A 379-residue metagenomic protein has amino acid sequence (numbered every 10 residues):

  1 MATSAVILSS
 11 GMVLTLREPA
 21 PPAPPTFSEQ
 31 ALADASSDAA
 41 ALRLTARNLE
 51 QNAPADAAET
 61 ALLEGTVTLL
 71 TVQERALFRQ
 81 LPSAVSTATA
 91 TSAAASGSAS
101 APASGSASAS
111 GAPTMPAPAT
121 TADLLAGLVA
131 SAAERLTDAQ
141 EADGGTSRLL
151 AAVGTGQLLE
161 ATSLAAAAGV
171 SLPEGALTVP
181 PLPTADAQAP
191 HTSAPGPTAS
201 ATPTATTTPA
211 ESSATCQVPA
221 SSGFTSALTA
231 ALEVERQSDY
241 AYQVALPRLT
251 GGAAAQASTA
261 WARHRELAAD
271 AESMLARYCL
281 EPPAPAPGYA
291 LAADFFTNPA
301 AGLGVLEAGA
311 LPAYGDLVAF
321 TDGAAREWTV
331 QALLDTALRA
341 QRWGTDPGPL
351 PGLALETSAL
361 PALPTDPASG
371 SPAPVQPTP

Functional and structural regions predicted by a protein language model:
M1-P379: All-alpha RGS (Regulator of G-protein Signaling) helical domain and cognate RGS-like helical scaffolds
